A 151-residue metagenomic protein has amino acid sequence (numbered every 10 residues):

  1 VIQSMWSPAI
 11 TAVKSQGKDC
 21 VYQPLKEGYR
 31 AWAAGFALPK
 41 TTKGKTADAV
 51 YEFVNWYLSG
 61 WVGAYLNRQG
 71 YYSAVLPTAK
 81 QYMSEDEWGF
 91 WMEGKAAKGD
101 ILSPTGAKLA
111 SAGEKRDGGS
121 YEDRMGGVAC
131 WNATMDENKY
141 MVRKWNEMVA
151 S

Functional and structural regions predicted by a protein language model:
V1-Q23: Ligand-binding pocket segment of bilobal, Venus flytrap-like solute-binding proteins
S4, G44-D48, N132-K139: Soluble non-cytosolic domains of exported or imported proteins
S7-T11, G28-R30, K43-G44, G60-W61: Solvent-exposed loop/turn segments at secondary-structure junctions within structured extracellular/periplasmic domains
T11, Y51-N55, A64, K139 (+2 more regions): Solvent-exposed, polar/charged alpha-helical surfaces in well-ordered, non-transmembrane soluble domains, broadly
G17-K40: Periplasmic-binding protein-like
P39-R116: Mature extracytoplasmic/periplasmic domains
A107-S151: Conserved C-terminal helix/tail region of periplasmic/extracytoplasmic solute-binding proteins
